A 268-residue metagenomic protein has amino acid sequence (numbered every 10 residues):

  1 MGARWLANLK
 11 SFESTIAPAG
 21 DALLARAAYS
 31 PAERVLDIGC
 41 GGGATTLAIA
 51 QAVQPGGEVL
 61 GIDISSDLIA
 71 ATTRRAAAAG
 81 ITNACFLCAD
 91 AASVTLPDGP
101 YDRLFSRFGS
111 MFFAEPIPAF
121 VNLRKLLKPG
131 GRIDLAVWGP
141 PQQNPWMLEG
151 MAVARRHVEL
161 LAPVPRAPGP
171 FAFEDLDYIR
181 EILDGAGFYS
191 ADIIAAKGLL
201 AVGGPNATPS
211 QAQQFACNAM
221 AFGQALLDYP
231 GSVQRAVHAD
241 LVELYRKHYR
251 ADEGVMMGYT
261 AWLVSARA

Functional and structural regions predicted by a protein language model:
M1-E33, A44-A48, A71, D90: Conserved class I S-adenosyl-L-methionine
M1-N8, D192-E253: C-terminal helical/coil "lid" or tail adjacent to the Rossmann-like core of SAM-dependent
R34-V94, P118: Class I SAM-dependent methyltransferase SAM/SAH-binding core
P55-G56, L127-I133: Short glycine-dipeptide loop
A92-L104: A short acidic, Gly/Pro-enriched loop at the edge of an enzyme's catalytic core that lines a small-molecule cofactor
D102-I117, G139: A short SAM/SAH-binding and catalytic strip from SAM-dependent methyltransferases
I117, R132-G204: Conserved catalytic/acceptor-binding region of the Class I
A186-Y189, P209-A212, Y259-A268: Core SAM-dependent methyltransferase catalytic element
